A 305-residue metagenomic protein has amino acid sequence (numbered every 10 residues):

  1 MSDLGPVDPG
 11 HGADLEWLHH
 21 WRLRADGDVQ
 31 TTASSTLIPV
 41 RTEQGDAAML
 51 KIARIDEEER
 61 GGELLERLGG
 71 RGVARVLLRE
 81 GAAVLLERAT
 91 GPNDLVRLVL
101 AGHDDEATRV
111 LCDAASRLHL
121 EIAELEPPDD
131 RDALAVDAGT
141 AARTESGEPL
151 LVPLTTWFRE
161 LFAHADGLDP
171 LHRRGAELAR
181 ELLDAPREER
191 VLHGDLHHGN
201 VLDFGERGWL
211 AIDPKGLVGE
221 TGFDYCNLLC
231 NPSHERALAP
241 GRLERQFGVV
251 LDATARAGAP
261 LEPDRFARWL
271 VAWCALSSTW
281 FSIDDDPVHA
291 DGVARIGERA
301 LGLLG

Functional and structural regions predicted by a protein language model:
V7-G10, D14, A123-G194, F204-G205: An alpha-helical support segment within catalytic cores of ATP-dependent transferases
A13-E43: ATP-binding glycine-rich phosphate-binding loop
G27, I38, A74-L78, A267: Conserved beta-strand elements flanking the ATP-binding pocket of the protein kinase catalytic core
A33, Q44-L85, A89, N93-L118: A conserved alpha-helical element in kinase catalytic cores
T36-R41, A176-F223: Active-site acidic catalytic loop and adjacent metal/ATP-binding pocket of ATP-dependent phosphoryl transfer enzymes
I55, A83-D104, R117-E124, L151 (+2 more regions): A glycine-centered beta->alpha junction motif in the catalytic cores of kinase/phosphotransferase enzymes
F204-A255, R268, P287, V293-I296: Active-site Asp-x-Gly
S277-G305: ATP/Mg2+ or Mg2+-diphosphate-binding catalytic cores that bind nucleotide phosphates or diphosphates via glycine-rich
